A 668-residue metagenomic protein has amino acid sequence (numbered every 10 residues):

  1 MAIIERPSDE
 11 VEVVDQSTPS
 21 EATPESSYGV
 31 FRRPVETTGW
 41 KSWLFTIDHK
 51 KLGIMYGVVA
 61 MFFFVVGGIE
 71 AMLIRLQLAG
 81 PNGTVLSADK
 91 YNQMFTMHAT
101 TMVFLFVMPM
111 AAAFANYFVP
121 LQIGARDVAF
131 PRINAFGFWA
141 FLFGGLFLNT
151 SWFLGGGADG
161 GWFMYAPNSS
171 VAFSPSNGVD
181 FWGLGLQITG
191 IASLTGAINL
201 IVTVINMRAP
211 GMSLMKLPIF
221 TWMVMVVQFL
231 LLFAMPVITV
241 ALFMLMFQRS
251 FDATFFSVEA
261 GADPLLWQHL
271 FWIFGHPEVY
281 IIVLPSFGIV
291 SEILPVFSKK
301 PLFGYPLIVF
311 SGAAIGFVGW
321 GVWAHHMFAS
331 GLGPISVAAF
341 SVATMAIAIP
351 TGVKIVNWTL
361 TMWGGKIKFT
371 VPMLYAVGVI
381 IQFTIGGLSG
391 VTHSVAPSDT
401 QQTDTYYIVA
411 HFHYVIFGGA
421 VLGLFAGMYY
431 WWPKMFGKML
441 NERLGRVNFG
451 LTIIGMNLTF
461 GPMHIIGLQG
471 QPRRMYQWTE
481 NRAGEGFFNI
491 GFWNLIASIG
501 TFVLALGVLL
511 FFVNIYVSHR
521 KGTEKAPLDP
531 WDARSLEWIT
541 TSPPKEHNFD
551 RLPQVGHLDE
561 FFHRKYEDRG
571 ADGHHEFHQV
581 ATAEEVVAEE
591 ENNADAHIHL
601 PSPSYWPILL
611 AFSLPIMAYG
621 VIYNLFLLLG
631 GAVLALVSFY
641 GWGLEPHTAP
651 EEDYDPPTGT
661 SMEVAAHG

Functional and structural regions predicted by a protein language model:
A2-G668: Membrane-embedded and interfacial regions of multi-pass energy-transducing membrane proteins
